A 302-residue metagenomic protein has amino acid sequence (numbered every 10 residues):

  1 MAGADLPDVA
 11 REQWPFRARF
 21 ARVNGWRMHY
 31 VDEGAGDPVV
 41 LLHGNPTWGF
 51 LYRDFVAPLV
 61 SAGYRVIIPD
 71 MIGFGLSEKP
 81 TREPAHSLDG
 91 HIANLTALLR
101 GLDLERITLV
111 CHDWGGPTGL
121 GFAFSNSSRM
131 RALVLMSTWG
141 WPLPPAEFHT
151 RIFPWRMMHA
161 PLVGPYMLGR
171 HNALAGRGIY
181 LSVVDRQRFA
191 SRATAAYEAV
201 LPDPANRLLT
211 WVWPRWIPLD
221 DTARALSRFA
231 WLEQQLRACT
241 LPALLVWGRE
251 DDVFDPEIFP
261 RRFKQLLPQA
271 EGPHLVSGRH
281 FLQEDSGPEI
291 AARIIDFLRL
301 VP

Functional and structural regions predicted by a protein language model:
A2-R19, W26-V31, L51, F74-V110 (+4 more regions): Flexible "cap/lid" subdomain of the alpha/beta-hydrolase fold that forms the substrate-access gate
W26, A35-G36, G278: A generic "binding-loop/recognition-motif" signal
V31-L76: Conserved HGGG/HGGXW glycine-rich cap/lid loop of the alpha/beta-hydrolase fold
P38, W48, L174, N206 (+1 more regions): Short phosphate-engaging motifs
P46, P260-R261, A291: Short amphipathic alpha-helical segment that frequently serves as the phosphate-/nucleotide-binding helix
G278-G287, A291: Catalytic histidine-centered segment of alpha/beta-hydrolase-like enzymes
